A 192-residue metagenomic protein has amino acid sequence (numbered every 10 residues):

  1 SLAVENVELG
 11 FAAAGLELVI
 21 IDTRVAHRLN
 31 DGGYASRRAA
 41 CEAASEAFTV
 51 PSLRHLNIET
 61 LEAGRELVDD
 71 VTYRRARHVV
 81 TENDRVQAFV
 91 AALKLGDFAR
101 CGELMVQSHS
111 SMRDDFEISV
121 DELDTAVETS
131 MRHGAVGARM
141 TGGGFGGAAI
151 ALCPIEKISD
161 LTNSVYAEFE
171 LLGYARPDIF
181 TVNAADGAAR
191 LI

Functional and structural regions predicted by a protein language model:
S1-G137, L152-I192: C-terminal nucleotide
G146-L152: Short beta-strand->loop micro-motif that forms the acidic, two-metal-ion catalytic signature in nucleotide-processing
